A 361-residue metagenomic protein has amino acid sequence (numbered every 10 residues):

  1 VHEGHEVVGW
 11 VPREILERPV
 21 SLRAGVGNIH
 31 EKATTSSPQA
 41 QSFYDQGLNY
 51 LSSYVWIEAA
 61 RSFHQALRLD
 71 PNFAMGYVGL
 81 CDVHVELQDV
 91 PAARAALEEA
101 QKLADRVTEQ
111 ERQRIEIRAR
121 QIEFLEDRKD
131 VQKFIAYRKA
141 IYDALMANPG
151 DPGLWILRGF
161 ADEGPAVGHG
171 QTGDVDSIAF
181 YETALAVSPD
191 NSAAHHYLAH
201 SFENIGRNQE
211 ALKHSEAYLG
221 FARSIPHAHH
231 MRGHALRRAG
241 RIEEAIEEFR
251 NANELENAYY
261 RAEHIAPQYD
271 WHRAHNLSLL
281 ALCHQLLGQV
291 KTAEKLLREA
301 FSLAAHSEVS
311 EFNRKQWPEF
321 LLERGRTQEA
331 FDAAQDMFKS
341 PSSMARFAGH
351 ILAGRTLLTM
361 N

Functional and structural regions predicted by a protein language model:
H2-R18: Boundary regions of SH3-family modules and the immediately adjacent low-complexity/disordered segments in eukaryotic
I15-K129, I135, D143-G150, W155-I156 (+2 more regions): Acidic, proline/glycine-rich low-complexity intrinsically disordered segments
Q39-A40, E109-R112, P189-H195, R223-H229 (+3 more regions): Generic helix N-cap/helix-start motif at coil->alpha-helix transitions
D45, G79, Q113-R120, L157 (+6 more regions): "A position-specific structural signal for the A-helix of alpha-solenoid helical repeats
S53-Y54, L87, R128-V131, P165 (+6 more regions): Structural motif corresponding to the intra-repeat A-B loop/turn of tetratricopeptide repeats
H64, R68-L69, Q101-R106, L145-A147 (+6 more regions): Solenoid-like repeat scaffolds
